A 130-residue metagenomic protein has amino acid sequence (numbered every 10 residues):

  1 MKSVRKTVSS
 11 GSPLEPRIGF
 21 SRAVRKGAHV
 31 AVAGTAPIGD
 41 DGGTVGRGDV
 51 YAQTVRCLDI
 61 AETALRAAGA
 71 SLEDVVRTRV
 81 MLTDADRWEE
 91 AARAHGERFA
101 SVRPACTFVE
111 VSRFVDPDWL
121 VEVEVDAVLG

Functional and structural regions predicted by a protein language model:
M1-D59, T63-V76, L82-G130: N-terminal presequence-like segments and the immediate start of the first folded domain
